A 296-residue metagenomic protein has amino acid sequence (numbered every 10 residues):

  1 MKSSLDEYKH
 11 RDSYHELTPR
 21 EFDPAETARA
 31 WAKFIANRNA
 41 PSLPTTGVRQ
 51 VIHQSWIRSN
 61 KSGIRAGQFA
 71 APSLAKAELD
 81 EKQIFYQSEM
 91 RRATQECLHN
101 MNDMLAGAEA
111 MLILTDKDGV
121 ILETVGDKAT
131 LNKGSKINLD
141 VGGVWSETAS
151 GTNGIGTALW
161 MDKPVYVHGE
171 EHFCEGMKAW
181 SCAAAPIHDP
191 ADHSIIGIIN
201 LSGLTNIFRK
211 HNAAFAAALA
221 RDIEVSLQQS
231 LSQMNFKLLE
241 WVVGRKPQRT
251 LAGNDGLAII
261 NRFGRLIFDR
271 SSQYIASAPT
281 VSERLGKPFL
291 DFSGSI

Functional and structural regions predicted by a protein language model:
M1-T148, G156-Y166, A179, H188 (+1 more regions): Intrinsically disordered, low-complexity terminal regulatory regions
T130, G134, F268, S272-L285: PAS/PAS-like sensory domain cap-loop motif
I155-G156, S277-I296: Terminal output helix/cap of sensory domains in signal transduction proteins
E171, W180-A185, K287-I296: PAS-family sensory/regulatory modules and their coupling/dimerization elements
K237-G244, I275, L290, I296: Hydrophobic transmembrane signal anchors and adjacent membrane-proximal interface regions, especially in viral
